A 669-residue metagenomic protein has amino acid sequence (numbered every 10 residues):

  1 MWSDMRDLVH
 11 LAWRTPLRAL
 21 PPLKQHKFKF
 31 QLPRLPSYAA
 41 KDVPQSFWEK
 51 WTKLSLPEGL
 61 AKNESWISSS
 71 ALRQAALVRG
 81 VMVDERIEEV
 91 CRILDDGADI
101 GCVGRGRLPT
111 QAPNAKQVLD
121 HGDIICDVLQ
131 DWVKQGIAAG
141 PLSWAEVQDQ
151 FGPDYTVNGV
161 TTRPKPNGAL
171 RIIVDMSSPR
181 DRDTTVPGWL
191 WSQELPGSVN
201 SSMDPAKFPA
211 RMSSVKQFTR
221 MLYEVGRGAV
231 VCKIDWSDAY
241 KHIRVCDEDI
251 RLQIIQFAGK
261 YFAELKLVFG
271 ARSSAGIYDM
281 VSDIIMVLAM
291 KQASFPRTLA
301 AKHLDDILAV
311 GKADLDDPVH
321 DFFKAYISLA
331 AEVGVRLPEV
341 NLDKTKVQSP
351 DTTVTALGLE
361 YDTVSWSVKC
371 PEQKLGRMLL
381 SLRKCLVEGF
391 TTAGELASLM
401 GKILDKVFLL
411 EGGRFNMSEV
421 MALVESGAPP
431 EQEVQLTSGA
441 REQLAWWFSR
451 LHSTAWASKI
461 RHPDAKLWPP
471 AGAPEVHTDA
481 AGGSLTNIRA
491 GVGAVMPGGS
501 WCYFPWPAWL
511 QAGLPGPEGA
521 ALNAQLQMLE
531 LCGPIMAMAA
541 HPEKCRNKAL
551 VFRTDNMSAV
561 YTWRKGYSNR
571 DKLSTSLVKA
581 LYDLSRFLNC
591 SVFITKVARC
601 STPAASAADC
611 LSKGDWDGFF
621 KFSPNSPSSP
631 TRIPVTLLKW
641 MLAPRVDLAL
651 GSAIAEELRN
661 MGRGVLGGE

Functional and structural regions predicted by a protein language model:
V9, T15-M203, G412-Q443: Reverse-transcribing Pol proteins
Q117-I124, L129, V133-D279, K369-V424: Catalytic-core region of right-hand nucleic acid polymerases
R180-Q193, H242-V245, P296-G334, D362-V368 (+2 more regions): Catalytic palm subdomain of template-directed nucleic-acid polymerases, centered on the conserved carboxylate motif
K233-S237, G270, S294-L315, K346 (+3 more regions): Catalytic palm active-site di-aspartate
G259-I284, K384, M496-C532, S558-S568 (+1 more regions): A short, polar/acidic, helix/strand-boundary loop motif
A275-A330, A537-T554: Active-site palm subdomain of RNA-directed nucleic acid polymerases
A301, G311, A539-A608: RNase H catalytic domain
P350-A465, K596: C-terminal reverse transcriptase regions that engage the nucleic-acid substrate
